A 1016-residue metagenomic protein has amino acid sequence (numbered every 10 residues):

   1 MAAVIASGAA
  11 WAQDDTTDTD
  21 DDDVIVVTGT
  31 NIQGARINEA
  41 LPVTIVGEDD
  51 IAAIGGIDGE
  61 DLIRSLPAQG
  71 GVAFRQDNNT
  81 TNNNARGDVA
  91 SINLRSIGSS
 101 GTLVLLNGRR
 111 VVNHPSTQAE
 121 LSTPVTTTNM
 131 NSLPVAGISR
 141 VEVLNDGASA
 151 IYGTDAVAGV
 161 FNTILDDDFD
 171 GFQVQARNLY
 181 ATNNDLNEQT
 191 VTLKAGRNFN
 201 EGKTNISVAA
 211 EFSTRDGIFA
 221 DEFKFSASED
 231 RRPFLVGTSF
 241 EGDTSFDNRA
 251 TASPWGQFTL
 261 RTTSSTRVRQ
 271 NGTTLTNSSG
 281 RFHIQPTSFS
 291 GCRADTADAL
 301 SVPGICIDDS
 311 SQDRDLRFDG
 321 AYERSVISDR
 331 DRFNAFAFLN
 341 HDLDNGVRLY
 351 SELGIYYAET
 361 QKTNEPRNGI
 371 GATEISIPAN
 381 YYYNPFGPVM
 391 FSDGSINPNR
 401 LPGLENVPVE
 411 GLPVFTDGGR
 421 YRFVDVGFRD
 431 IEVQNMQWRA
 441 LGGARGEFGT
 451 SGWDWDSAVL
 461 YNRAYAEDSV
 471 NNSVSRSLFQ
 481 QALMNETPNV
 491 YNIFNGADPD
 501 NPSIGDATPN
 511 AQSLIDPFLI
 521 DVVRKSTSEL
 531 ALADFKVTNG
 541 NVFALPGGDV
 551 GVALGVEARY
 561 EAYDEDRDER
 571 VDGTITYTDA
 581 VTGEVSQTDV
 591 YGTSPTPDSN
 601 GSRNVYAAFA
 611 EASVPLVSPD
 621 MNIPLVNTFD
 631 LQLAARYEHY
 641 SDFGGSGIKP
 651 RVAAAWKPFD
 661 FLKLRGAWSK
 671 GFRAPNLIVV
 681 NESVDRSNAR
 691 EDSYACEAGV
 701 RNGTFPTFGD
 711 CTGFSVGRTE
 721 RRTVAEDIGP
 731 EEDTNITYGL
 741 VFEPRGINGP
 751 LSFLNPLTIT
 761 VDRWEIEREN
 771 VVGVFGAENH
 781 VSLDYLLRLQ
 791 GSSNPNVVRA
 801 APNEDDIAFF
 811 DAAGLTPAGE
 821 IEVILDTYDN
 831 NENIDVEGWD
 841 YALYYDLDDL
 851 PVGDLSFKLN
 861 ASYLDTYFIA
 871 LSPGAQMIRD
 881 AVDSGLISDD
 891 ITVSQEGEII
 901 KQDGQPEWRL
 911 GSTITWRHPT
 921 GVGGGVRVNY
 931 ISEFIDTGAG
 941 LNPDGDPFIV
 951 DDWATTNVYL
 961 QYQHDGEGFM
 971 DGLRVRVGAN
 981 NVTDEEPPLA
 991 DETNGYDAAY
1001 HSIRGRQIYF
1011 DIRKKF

Functional and structural regions predicted by a protein language model:
M1-P67, R95, T192, G196 (+4 more regions): N-terminal Sec signal peptide and the immediately downstream disordered periplasmic leader that contains the TonB box
T28-Q76, T80-A85, N93, L106 (+7 more regions): N-terminal plug
R86, S91-N145, Q173-A176, A553 (+1 more regions): Periplasmic plug
A119, I218, F225-R231, H283-R330 (+9 more regions): Surface-exposed, low-complexity loop segments enriched in small/polar and acidic residues
T123-T127, V135-S139, A150-T163, D167-S226 (+3 more regions): Outer-membrane beta-barrel translocator/receptor signature
L133, D168-G171, N200-K203, D344-V347 (+13 more regions): Short loop/turn motifs that connect adjacent beta-strands in outer-membrane beta-barrel proteins
S475, E769-N770, D865, P919-G923 (+2 more regions): C-terminal beta-signal and adjacent terminal beta-strands/loops of Gram-negative outer-membrane beta-barrel proteins
S687, N860-G968: C-terminal beta-barrel architecture of Gram-negative outer-membrane proteins
